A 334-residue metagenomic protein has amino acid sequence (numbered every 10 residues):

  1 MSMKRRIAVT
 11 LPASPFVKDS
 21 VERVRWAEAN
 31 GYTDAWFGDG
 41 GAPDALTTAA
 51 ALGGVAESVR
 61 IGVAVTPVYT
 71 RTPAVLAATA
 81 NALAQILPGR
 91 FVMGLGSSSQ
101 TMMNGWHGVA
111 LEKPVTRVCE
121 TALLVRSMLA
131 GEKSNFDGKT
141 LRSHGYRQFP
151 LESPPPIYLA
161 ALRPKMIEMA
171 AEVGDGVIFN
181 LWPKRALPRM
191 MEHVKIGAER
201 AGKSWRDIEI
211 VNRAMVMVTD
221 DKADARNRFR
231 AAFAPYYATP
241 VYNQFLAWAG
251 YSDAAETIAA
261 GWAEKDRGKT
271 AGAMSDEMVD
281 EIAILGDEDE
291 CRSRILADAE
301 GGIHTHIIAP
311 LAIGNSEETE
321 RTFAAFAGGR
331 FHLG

Functional and structural regions predicted by a protein language model:
M1-G334: Active-site-adjacent structural elements that line small-molecule/cofactor binding pockets in enzymes
